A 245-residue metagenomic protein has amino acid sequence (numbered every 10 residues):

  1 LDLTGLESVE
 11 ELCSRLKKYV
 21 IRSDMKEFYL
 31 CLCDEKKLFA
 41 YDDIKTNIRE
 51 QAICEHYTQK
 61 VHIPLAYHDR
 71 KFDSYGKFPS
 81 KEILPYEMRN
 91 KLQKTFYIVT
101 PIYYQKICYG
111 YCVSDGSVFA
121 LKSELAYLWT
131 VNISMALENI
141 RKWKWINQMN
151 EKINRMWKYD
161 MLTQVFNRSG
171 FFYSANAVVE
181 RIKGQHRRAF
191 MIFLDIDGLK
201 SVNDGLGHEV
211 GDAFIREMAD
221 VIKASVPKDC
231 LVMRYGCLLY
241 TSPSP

Functional and structural regions predicted by a protein language model:
L1-D2, N147-F166: Amphipathic HAMP/coiled-coil signal-transducing linker helices that couple sensory inputs to cytosolic output domains
D2-Q51: Helix-loop-beta substructure at the N-terminus of cytosolic sensory domains that couple signal/ligand detection
D42-N90: Acidic/proline- and glycine-rich, intrinsically disordered low-complexity segments that serve as regulatory linkers
E87-N90, K94-Y103: A short, aliphatic-rich beta-strand micro-motif
I102-C112, S123: Short hydrophobic/glycine-rich mini-motifs in sensory/regulatory modules that couple input to downstream signaling
V118-E138, N147-K152: Amphipathic alpha-helical "output/dimerization" segments
N154, N167-F190, D197-K223, P227 (+1 more regions): Conserved long alpha-helical elements within nucleotide-processing catalytic cores of c-di-GMP signaling and class III
Y240-P245: Conserved small/polar residues in nucleotide/adenosyl-binding loops
